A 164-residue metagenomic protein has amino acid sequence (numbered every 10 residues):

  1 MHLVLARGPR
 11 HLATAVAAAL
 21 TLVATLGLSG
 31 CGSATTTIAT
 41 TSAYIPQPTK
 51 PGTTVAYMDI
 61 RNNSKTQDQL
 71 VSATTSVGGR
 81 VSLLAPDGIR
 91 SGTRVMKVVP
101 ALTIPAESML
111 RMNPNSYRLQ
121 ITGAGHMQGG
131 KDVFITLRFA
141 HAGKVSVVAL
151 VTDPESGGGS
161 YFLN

Functional and structural regions predicted by a protein language model:
M1-V4, F162-N164: Short, intrinsically disordered, low-complexity terminal/loop segments
H2-L20: Bacterial N-terminal signal peptides that target proteins for export
L26-G30: C-terminal motif of bacterial Sec signal peptides marking the signal peptidase cleavage site
T35-N164: Compact, glycine-rich, soluble single-domain proteins
